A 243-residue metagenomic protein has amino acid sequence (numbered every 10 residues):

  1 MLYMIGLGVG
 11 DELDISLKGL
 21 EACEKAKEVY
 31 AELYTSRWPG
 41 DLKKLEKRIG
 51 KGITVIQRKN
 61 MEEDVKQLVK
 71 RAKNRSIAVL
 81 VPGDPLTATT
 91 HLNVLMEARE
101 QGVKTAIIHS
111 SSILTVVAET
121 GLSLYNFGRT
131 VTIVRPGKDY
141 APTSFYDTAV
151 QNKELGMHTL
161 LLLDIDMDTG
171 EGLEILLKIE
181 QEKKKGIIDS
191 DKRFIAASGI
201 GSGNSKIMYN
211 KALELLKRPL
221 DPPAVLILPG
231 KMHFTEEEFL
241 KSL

Functional and structural regions predicted by a protein language model:
M1-K104: Class I S-adenosyl-L-methionine
M1-Y3, K27-E28, G52-T54, S76-V79 (+6 more regions): Structural motif
L2-M4, N152-L243: A contiguous loop/helix-start segment that scaffolds small-molecule binding in enzyme catalytic cores
K44, Q67, E97, V116 (+2 more regions): Alpha-helical scaffold segments in soluble metabolic enzymes
K59-V65, I113, G201-N204, F234: A short acidic, often aromatic-flanked loop/helix-cap motif at beta-alpha or helix-coil junctions that lines enzyme
K66-R71, A149-V150, K217: Short amphipathic alpha-helix with an adjacent loop that forms part of the alpha/beta core around
G83-T159: Class I SAM-dependent methyltransferase SAM-binding "motif I" and its flanking Rossmann-like core
